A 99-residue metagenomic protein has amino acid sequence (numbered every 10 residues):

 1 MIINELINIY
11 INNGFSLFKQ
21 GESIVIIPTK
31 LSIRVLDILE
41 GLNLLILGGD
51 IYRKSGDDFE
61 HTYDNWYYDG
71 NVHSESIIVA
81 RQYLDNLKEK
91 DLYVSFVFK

Functional and structural regions predicted by a protein language model:
M1-P28: Long, contiguous N-terminal structural blocks used for assembly/anchoring
N12-S16, D57, D85: Short, flexible, solvent-exposed loop/turn segments with mixed acidic/basic and small polar residues
F18-L42, Y68: Structured alpha/beta or helical-core interaction and ligand-binding surfaces enriched in interleaved
K19-E22, I26, L45-D58, E89-K99: Short glycine-rich, low-complexity/disordered patches
D37-R81: Acidic, low-complexity, intrinsically disordered interaction modules
H73-K99: Amphipathic alpha-helical binding modules
